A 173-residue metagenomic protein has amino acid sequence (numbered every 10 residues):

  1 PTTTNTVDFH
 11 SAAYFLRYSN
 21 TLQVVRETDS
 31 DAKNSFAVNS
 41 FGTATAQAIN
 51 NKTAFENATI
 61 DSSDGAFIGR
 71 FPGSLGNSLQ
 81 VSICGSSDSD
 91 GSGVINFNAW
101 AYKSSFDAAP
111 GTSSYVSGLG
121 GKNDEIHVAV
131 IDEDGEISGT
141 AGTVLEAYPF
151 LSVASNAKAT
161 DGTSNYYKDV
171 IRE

Functional and structural regions predicted by a protein language model:
P1-E173: Surface-exposed assembly/interface segments
